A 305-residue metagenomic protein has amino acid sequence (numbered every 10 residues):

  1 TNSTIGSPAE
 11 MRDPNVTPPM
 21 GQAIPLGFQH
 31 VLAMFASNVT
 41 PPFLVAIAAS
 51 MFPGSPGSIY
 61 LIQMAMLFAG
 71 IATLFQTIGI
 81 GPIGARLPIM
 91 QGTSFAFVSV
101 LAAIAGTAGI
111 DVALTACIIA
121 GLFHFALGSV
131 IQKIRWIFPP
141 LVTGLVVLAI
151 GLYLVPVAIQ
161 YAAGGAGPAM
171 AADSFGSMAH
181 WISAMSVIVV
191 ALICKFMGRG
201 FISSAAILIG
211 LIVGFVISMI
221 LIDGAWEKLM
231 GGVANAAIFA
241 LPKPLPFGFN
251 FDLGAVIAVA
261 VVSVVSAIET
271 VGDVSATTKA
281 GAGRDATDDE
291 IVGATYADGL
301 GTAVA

Functional and structural regions predicted by a protein language model:
T1, P53-Y60, A179, V190-L241 (+2 more regions): Flexible hinge motifs at transmembrane-helix junctions and intramembrane kinks/re-entrant loops in multi-pass membrane
T1-I89, A96-I104: N-terminal signal-anchor module of multipass membrane proteins
T1-L26, W226-P244, A276-E290: Intrinsically disordered, low-complexity non-transmembrane regions of multi-pass membrane transporters
M20, A46-G84, A258-A305: Membrane-embedded helical hairpins/re-entrant loop segments and their flanking transmembrane helices within multi-pass
I24, I62-M66, F97, A113-I118 (+3 more regions): Hydrophobic alpha-helical transmembrane segments
Y60-L61, P82-A96, W136-L145, I202-L208 (+1 more regions): Short, non-helical or kinked segments that cap or interrupt transmembrane helices
I104-G224: Membrane-embedded alpha-helical modules
